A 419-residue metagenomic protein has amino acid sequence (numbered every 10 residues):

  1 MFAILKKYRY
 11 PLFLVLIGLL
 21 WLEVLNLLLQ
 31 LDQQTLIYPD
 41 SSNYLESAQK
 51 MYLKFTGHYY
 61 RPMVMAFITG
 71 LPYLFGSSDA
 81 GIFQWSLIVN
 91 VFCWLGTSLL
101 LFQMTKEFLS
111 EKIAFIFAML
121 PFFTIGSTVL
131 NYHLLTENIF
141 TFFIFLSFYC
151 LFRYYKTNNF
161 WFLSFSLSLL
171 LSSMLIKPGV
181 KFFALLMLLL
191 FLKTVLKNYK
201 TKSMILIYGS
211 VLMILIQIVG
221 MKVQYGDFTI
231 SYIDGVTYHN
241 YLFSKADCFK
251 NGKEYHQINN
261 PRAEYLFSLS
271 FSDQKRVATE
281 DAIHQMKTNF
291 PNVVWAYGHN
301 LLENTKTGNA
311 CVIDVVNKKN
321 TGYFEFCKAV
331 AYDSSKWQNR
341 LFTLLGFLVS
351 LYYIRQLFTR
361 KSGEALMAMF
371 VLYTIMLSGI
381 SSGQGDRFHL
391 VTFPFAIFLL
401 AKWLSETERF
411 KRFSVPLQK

Functional and structural regions predicted by a protein language model:
G18-L20, A114-I125, Y149, L170 (+2 more regions): Short helix- or helix-capping micro-motifs that position conserved polar/aromatic residues at function-defining sites
L29-E46, T56-P72, D79-Q84, F228-S231 (+2 more regions): Extracytoplasmic catalytic/substrate-binding loops of multi-pass membrane glycan-assembly enzymes
Y59, M63, F67, F75-L99 (+2 more regions): Loop-to-helix entry region of an early transmembrane alpha helix in multi-pass inner-membrane enzymes
G81-W85, V293-I375: Membrane-interface anchor segments at the N-terminal boundary of transmembrane helices in multi-pass membrane enzymes
I88-F108, F142, L146, L348-Y352: Transmembrane-helix motifs of polytopic, lipid-linked glycan transferases
S98-F123, T141-F142, K361-L366: Transmembrane-helix signature of polytopic, membrane-embedded enzymes that assemble or transfer cell-envelope glycans
V129-F140: Short acidic/glycine- and proline-prone juxtamembrane loop motifs at membrane-interface regions of multi-pass membrane
Y225-K318: Membrane-proximal stem/loop segments at transmembrane-domain junctions that anchor or position
